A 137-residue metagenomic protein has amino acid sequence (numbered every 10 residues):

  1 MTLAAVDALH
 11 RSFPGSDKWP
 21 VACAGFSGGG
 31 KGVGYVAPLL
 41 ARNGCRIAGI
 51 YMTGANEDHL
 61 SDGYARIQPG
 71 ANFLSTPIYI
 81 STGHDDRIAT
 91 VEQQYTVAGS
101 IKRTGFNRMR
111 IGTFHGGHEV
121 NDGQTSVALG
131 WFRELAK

Functional and structural regions predicted by a protein language model:
M1-G28, A41: Gly/Ser-rich "nucleophile elbow"/oxyanion-hole loop immediately N-terminal to the catalytic nucleophile in hydrolases
R11-S16, A41-G44, S61, R66-N72 (+1 more regions): Surface-exposed acidic, glycine-flexible loop patches that form ligand/cofactor-binding and adhesion interfaces
G30-R42: Short glycine-enriched nucleophile-adjacent loop and the immediately C-terminal alpha-helix near the catalytic center
A48-L129: The feature captures the conserved acid-bearing segment of alpha/beta-hydrolase catalytic domains
Q124, F132-K137: C-terminal "exit" segments of structured domains
